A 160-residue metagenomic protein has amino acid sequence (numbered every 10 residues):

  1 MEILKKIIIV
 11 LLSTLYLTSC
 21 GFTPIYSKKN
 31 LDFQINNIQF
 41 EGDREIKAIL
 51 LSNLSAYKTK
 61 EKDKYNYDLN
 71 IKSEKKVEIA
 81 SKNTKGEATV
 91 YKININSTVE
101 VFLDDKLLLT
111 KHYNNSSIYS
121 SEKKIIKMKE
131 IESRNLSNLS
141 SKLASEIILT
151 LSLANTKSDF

Functional and structural regions predicted by a protein language model:
M1-C20: Sec-dependent bacterial lipoprotein signal peptides
V10, K28, T59-K60: Short, flexible, glycine/charge-rich loop motifs used to bind or transfer phosphoryl groups or to couple energy/partner
T14-N37: Bacterial Sec signal peptide processing site at the extreme N-terminus
G21, Q39-E41, N114: Generic structural detector for well-ordered beta-strands
P24-I25, L31-D32, S133-F160: Compositionally biased, intrinsically disordered linkers/stalks adjacent to structured regions
N30-L51: Post-signal peptide N-terminal segment of mature Sec-exported envelope proteins
S52-Y57, E61-K62, N70-H112, S117-S137 (+2 more regions): Surface-exposed short loop/turn segments
